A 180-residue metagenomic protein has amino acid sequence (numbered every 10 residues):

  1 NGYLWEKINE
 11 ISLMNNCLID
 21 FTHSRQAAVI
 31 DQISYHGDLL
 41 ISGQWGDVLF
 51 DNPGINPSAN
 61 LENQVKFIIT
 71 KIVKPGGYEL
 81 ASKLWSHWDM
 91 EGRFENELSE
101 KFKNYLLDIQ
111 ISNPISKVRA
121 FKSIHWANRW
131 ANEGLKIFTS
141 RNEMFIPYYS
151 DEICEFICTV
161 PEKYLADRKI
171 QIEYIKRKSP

Functional and structural regions predicted by a protein language model:
N1-S112, E133-K178: ATP-dependent adenylate-handling active sites, centered on carboxylate activation for C-N bond formation
I109-K122: The feature marks non-catalytic terminal segments
R119-E133: Core structural elements
